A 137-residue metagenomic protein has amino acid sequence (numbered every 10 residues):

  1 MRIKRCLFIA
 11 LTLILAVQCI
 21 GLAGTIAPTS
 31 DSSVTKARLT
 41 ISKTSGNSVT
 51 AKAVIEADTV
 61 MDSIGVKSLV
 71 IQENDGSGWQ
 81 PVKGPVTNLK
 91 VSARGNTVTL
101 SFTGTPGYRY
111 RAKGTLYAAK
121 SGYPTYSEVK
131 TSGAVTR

Functional and structural regions predicted by a protein language model:
R2-G24: Sec-dependent N-terminal signal peptides of Gram-positive bacterial secreted proteins and lipoproteins
G21-R137: Mature extracytoplasmic or otherwise solvent-exposed domains
